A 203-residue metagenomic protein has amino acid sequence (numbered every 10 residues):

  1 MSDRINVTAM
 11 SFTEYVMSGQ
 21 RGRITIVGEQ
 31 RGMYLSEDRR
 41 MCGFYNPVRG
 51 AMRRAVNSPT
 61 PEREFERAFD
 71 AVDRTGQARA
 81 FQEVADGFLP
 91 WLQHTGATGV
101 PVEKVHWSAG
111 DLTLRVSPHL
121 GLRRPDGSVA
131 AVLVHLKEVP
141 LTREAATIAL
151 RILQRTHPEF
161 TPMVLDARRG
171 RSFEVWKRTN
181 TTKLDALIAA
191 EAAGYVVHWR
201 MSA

Functional and structural regions predicted by a protein language model:
M1-D73: A structured, charge-rich N-terminal accessory region that forms the first stable segment of a protein and links
D70-V102: Acidic-basic catalytic patches of nuclease active cores, encompassing PD-(D/E)XK and other metal-cofactor nuclease
A80, P118, L133-H135: Hydrophobic alpha-helical segments that drive targeting, anchoring, or assembly
K104-S108: Flexible, glycine/threonine-enriched loop-and-boundary segments that flank and lead into catalytic domains of large
D111-A131: Active-site beta-strand-loop-beta-strand hairpin of nuclease catalytic cores that positions key catalytic residues
V132-T142: Short beta-strand-loop-alpha-helix junction that forms the active-site gateway of nucleic-acid-processing nucleases
R143-T161: Basic, amphipathic alpha-helical patches used to engage nucleic acids or provide basic targeting signals, exemplified
T156-A203: Metal-dependent nuclease catalytic regions and adjoining charged, substrate-binding loops involved in nucleic-acid end
